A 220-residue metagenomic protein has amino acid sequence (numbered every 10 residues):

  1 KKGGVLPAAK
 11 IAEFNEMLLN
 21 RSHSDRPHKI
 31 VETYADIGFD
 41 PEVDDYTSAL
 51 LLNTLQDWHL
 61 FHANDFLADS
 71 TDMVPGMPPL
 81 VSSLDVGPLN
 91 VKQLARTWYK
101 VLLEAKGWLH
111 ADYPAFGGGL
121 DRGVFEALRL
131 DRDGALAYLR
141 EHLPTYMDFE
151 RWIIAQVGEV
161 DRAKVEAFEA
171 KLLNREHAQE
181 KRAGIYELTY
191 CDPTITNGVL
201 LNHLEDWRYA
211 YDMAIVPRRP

Functional and structural regions predicted by a protein language model:
K1-G117, D121, R132, I153 (+1 more regions): Polar/charged low-complexity regulatory segments
L139-L143, I154-A155: Active-site/pore-lining binding-face segments in mid-to-C-terminal subdomains
M147-D148, Q156: Charged interaction scaffolds used for protein-protein
